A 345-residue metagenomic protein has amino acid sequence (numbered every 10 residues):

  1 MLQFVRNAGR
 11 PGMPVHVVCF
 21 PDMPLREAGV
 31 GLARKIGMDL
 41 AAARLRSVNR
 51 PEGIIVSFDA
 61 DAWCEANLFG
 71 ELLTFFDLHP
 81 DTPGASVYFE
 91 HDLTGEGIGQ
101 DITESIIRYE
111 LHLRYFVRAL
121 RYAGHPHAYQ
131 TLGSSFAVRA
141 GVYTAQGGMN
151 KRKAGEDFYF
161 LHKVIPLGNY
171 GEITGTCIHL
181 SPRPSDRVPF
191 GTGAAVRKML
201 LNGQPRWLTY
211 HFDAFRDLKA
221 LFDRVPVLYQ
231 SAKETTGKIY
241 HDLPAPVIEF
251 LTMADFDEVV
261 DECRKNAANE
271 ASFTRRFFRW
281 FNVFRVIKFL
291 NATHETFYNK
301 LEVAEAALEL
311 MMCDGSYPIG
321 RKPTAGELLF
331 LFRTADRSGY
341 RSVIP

Functional and structural regions predicted by a protein language model:
M1-R26: Acidic donor-binding segment of Leloir-type glycosyltransferases
V48-G53, S57-F75: Acidic donor-binding/catalytic loop of UDP-sugar-dependent glycosyltransferases, especially processive GT2
A66-I106: Conserved donor NDP-sugar-binding/catalytic core segment of glycosyltransferases
V117-A137: A recurrent flexible, glycine/aromatic-enriched loop bordering the glycosyltransferase active site that acts as
R152, V164-H179: Catalytic donor-sugar/metal-binding loop of nucleotide-sugar-dependent glycosyltransferases
R152-Y159: Acidic donor-binding loop at a coil-to-helix junction in glycosyltransferase catalytic cores that engages
I173-A194: Active-site donor/metal-binding and catalytic loop motifs of nucleotide-sugar-dependent glycosylation enzymes
K198-P345: Terminal low-complexity segments of carbohydrate-biosynthetic enzymes
